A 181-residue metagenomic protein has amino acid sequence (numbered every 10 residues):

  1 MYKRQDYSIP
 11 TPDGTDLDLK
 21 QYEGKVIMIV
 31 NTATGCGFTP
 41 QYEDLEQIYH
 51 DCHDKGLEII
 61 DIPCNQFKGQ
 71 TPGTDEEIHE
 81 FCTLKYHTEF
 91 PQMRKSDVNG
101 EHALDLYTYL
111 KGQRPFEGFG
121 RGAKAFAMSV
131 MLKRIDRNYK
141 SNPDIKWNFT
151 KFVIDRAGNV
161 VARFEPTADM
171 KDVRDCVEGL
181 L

Functional and structural regions predicted by a protein language model:
M1-Y2: Short, small-residue-biased leader/transition segments that mark boundaries at the very start of proteins
Y7-V26, Q47-C52: A short beta-strand-turn-helix
K25-V26, T34-P63, C82-Y86: Conserved helix-turn-beta segment immediately C-terminal to the redox Cys motif in thioredoxin-like folds
G56-G73, E89-G100: Thiol-based oxidoreductase modules, predominantly thioredoxin-like and allied folds used for disulfide exchange
F81, H87-T167: Thiol/selenol-based redox catalytic cores and closely related redox-interacting motifs
V161-L181: Non-catalytic, surface beta->alpha helical segment in thiol-disulfide oxidoreductase systems
